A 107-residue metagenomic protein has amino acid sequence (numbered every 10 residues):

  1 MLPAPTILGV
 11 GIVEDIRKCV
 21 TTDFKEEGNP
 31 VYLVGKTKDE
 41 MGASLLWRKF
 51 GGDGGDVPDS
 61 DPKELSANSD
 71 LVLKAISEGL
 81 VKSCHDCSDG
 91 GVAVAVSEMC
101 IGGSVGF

Functional and structural regions predicted by a protein language model:
M1-F107: Glycine/proline-enriched, intrinsically flexible loops and inter-domain linkers
